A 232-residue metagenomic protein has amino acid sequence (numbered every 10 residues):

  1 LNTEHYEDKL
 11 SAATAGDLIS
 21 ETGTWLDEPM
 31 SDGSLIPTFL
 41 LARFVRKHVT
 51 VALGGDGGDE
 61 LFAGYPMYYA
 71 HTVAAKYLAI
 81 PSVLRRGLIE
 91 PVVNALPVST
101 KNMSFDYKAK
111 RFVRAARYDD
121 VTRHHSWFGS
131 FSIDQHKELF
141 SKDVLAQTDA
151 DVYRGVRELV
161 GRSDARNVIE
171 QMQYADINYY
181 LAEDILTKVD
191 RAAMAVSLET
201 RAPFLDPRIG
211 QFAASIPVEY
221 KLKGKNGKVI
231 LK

Functional and structural regions predicted by a protein language model:
L1-D149, R191-K232: ATP-dependent adenylate-handling active sites, centered on carboxylate activation for C-N bond formation
S31, S163-D176: Structural motif
H124, R162-S163: The feature marks non-catalytic terminal segments
D149-G161: A short, charged helix-loop
L181: Globin-like tetrapyrrole-binding proteins
